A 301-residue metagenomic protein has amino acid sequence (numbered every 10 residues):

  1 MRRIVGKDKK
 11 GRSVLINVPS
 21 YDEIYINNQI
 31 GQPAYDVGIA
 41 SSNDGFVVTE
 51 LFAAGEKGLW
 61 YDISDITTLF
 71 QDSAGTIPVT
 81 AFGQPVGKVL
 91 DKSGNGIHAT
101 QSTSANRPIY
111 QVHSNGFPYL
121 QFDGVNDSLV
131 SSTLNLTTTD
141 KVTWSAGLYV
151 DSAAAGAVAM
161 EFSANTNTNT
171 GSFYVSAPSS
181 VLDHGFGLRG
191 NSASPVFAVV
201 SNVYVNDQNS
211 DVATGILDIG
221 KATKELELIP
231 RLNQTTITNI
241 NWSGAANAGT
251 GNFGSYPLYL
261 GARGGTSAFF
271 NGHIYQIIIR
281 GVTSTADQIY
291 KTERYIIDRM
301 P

Functional and structural regions predicted by a protein language model:
G6, G11-H98, P118, S145 (+2 more regions): GGW-centered surface loops in extracellular recognition modules
N27, E227, R231-T235: Short strand-turn-strand beta-turns centered on an Asx-Gly dipeptide
L51-K57, T133-W144, N202-D211, T250-G254 (+2 more regions): Extracellular/lumenal carbohydrate-interaction signature centered on repeated Trp-anchored short motifs
V89, S93, I97-F186, T223 (+1 more regions): Extracellular glycan-recognition modules
Y149, N209-I229: Localized edge beta-strand/strand-to-loop motifs within extracellular or lumenal beta-rich domains
F186-G215: Short, aromatic/His-centered strand-loop micro-motif at the edge of beta-sheets
R189, A245, N252-Y275, I279 (+1 more regions): Extracellular glycan-interaction patches encoded by glycine-rich segments
L232-S255: Short, solvent-exposed beta-strand-to-loop segments that form ligand-recognition rims of beta-rich domains
